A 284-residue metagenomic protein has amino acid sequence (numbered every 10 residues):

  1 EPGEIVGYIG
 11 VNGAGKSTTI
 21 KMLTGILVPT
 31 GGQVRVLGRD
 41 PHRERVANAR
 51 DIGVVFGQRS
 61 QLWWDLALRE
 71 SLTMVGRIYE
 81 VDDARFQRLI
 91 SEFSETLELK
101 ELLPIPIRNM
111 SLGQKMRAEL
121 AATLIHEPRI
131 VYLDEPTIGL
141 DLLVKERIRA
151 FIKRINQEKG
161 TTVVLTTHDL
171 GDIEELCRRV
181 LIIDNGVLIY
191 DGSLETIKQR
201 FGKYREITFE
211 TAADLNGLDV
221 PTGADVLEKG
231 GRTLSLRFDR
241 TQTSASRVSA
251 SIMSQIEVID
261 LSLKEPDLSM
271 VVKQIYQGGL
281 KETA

Functional and structural regions predicted by a protein language model:
T24: Helix-to-loop junction immediately C-terminal to a conserved catalytic motif
G32-R43, A47-A49: Conserved ABC transporter NBD signature motif
T73, R77, A84-L102: Conserved ABC ATPase "signature" region
E127: Conserved catalytic motifs of ABC-family nucleotide-binding domains
V131-E135: Catalytic Walker B motif of ABC-type/P-loop ATPase nucleotide-binding domains
R149-D239: ABC transporter nucleotide-binding domain
